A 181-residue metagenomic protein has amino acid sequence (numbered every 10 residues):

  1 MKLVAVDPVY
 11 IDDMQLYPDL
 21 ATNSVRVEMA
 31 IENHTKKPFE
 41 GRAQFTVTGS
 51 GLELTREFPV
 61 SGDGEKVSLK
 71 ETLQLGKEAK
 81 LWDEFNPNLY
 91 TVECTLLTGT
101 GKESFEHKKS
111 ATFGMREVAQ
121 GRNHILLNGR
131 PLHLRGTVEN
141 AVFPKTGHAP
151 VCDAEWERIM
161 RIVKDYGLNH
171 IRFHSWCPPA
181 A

Functional and structural regions predicted by a protein language model:
M1-A180: Secreted/periplasmic carbohydrate-active enzymes, especially glycoside hydrolases
